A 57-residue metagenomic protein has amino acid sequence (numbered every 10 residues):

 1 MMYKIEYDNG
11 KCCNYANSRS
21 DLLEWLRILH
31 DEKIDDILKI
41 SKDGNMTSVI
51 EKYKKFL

Functional and structural regions predicted by a protein language model:
M1-K11, D21: Short aromatic-glycine-(Arg/Gly/Cys) micro-motifs in beta-strand/loop hairpins
M2, N17, W25, I50-Y53: Intrinsically disordered, low-complexity sequence elements enriched in Ser/Thr/Gly/Pro
K4, D8, A16, D31 (+1 more regions): Compositionally biased, intrinsically disordered low-complexity regions enriched in proline and serine
K11-Y15, M46-T47: Surface-exposed loop/edge segments in extracytoplasmic proteins
N17-D36: A short, charged, amphipathic alpha-helix used as a generic interaction element across diverse proteins
D31-L57: Short, mixed-charge low-complexity intrinsically disordered segments
